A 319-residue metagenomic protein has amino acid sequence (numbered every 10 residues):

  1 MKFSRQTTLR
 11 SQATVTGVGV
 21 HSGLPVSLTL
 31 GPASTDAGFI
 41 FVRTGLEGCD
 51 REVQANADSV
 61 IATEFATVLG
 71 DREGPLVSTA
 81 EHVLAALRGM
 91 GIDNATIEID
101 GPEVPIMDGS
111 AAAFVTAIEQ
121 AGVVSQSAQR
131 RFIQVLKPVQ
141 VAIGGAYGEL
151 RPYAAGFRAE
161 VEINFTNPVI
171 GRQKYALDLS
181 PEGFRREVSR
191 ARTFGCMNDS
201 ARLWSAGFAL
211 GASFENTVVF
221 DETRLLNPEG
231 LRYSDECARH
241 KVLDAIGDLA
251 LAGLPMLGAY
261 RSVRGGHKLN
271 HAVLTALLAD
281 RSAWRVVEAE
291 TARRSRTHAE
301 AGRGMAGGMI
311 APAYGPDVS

Functional and structural regions predicted by a protein language model:
M1-D93, E98-S319: C-terminal regulatory domains involved in ligand/effector binding and gene-expression control
